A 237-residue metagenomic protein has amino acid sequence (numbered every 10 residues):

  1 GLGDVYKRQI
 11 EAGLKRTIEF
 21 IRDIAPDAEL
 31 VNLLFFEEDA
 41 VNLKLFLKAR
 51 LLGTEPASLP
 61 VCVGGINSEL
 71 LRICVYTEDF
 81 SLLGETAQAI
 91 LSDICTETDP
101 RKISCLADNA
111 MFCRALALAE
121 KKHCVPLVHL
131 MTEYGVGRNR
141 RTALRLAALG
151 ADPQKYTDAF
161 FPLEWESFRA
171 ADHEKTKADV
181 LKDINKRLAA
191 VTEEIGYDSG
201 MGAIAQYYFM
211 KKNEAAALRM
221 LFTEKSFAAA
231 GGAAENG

Functional and structural regions predicted by a protein language model:
L2-Y6: Short, small-residue-biased leader/transition segments that mark boundaries at the very start of proteins
Q9-S58: Long, hydrophobic/aromatic-enriched structural stretches that serve as scaffold segments
P26, L34-A40, M131-R138, S199-L218 (+1 more regions): Short, low-complexity cationic-aromatic patches
D39-G53, V136-G150, A216-A228: Extracellular/lumenal glycan-associated surfaces
D39-R72, T77-E85: Hydrophobic, ordered structural segments
P56-G65, P153-F160, A230-G237: Short, tandemly repeated low-complexity microdomains enriched for cysteine and small residues
R72-D198, G202-A205, S226: A contiguous, surface-oriented mixed alpha/beta subdomain in the mid-to-C-terminal portion of proteins that forms
